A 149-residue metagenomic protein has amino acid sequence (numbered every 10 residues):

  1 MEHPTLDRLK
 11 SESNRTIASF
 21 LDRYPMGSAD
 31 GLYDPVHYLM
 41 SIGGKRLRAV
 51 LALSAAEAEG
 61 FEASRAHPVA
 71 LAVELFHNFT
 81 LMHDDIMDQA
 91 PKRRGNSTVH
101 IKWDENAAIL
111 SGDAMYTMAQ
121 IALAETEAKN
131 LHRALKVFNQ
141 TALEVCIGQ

Functional and structural regions predicted by a protein language model:
M1-D22: N-terminal amphipathic/basic leader segments beginning at the initiator methionine
D22-Q149: Mg2+-dependent prenyl diphosphate-binding active-site environment of isoprenoid biosynthetic enzymes
